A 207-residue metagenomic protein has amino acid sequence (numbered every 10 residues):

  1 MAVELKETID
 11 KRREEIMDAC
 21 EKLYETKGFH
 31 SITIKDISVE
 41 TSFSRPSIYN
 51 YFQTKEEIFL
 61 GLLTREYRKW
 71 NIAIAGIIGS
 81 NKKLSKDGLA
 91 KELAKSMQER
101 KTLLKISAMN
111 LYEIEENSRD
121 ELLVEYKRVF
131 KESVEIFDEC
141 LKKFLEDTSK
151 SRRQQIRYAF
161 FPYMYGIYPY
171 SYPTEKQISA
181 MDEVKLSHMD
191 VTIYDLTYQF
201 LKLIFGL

Functional and structural regions predicted by a protein language model:
M1-K11: N-terminal intrinsically disordered/low-complexity leader segments
I9-C20, I37, L62-E66, W70: Generic hydrophobic, amphipathic alpha-helix propensity
E15, L23, H30-E57, G61: Helix-turn-helix
G61, A75-L103, Q154-F160: Hydrophobic alpha-helical connector segments
W70, S85-L104, D190-L207: N-terminal hydrophobic signal/anchor transmembrane helix of membrane proteins
E99-E121, E175-A180: Amphipathic alpha-helical segments used for helix-helix packing
E135, E139, K143, D147 (+1 more regions): C-terminal peripheral helix-coil segments that are non-catalytic and often amphipathic
L145, S149-R153, R157: Membrane-interface starts of transmembrane alpha-helices
